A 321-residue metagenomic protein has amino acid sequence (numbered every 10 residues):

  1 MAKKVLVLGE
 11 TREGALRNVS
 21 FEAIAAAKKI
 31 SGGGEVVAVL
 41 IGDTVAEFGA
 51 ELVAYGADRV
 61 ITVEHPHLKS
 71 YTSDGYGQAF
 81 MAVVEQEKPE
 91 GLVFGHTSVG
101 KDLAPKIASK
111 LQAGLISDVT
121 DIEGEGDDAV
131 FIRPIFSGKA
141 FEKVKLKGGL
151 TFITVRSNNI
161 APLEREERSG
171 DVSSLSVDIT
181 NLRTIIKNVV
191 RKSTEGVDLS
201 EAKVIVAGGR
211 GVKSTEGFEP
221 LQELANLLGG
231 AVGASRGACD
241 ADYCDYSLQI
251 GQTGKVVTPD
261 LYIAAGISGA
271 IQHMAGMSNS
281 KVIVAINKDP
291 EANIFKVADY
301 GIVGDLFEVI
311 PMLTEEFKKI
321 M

Functional and structural regions predicted by a protein language model:
M1-M321: N-terminal glycine-rich FAD/FM-binding segment characteristic of electron-transfer flavoproteins
